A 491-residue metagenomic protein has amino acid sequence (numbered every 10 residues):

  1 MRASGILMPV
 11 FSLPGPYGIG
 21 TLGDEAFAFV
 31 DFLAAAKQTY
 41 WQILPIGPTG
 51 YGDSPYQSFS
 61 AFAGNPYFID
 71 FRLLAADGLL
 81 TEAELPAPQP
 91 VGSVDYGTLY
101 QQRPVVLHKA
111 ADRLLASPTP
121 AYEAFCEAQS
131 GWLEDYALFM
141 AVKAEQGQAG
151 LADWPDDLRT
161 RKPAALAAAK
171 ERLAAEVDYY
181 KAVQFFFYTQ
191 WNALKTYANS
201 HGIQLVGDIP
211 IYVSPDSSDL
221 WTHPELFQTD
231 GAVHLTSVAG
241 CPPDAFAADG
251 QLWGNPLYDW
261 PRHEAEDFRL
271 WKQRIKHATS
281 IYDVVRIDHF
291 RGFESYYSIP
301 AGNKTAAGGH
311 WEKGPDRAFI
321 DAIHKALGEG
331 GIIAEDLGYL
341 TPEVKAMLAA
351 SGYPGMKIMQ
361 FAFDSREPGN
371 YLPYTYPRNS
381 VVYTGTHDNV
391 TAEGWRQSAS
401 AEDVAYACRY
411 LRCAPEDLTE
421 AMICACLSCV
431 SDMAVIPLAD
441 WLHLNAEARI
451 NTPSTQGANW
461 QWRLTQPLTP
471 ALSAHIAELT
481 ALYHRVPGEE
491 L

Functional and structural regions predicted by a protein language model:
M1-F11, F27: N-terminal regions that are enriched for targeting/export leaders and immediately downstream pro/stem segments
P9, D53-Q184, Y188, V213-V435 (+2 more regions): Alpha-amylase-like alpha-glycosidases and glucanotransferases acting on alpha-linked glucans and related
D24-D31, T189-Y197, W271-Q273, L418-M422: Short alpha-helical segments and helix-capping/turn motifs at coil-helix boundaries
D24-T49, S280-Y282: Catalytic domains of carbohydrate-active enzymes, especially glycoside hydrolases
A34, W191-N199, H324, L348-A349: Surface-exposed amphipathic alpha-helices with a cationic face
L44, Q204-V206, P210, V284 (+1 more regions): Outer-envelope exported proteins of Gram-negative bacteria
Y180-V213: Conserved, well-ordered alpha-helix/loop/beta-strand core segments that scaffold catalytic motifs
W462, Q466-L491: Terminal-tail/helix-coil boundary detector
